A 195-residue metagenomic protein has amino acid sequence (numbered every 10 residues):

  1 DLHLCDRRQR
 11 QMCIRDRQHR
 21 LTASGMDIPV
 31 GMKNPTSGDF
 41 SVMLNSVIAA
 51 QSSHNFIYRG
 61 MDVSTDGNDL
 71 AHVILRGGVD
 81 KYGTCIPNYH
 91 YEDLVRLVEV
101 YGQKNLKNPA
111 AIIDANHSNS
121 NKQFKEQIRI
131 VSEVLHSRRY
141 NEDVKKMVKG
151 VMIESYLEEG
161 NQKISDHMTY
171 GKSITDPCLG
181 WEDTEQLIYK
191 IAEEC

Functional and structural regions predicted by a protein language model:
D1-I14: Single conserved hydrophobic/aromatic residue that forms the stacking wall/gate of nucleotide- or nucleobase-binding
L2-C5, T65, D143: Structural motif
M32, S37-E133: Conserved mixed alpha/beta catalytic, RNA-binding, or beta-rich assembly cores of soluble enzyme, regulatory
G78, Y82, L106, I112-I174 (+3 more regions): Catalytic-face loop-and-helix region of soluble metabolic enzyme cores
